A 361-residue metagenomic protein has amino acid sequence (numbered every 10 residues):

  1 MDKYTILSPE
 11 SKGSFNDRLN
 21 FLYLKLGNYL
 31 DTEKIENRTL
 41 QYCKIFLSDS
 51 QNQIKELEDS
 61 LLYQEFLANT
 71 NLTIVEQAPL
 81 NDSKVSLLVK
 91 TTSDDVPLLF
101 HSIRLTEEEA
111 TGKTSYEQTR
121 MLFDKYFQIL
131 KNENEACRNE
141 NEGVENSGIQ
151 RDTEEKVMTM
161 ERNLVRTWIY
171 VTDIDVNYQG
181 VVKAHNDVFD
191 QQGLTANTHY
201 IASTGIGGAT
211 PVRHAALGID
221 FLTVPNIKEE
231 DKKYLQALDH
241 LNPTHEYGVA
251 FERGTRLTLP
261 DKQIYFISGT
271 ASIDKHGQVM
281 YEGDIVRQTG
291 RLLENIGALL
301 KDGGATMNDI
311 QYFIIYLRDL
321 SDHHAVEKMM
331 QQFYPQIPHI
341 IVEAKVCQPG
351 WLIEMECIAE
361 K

Functional and structural regions predicted by a protein language model:
M1-C137, E142-Q311, Y316-K361: N-terminal presequence-like segments and the immediate start of the first folded domain
